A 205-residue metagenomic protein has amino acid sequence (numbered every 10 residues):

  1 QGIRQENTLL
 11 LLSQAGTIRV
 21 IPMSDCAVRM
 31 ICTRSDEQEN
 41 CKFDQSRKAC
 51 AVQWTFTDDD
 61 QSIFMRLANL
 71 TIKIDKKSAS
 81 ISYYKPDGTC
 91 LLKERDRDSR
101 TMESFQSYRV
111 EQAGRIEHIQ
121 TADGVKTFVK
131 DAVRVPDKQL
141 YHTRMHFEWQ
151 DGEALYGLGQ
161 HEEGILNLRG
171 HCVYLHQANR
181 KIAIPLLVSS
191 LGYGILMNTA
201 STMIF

Functional and structural regions predicted by a protein language model:
Q1-F205: N-terminal accessory segment at the very beginning of proteins
